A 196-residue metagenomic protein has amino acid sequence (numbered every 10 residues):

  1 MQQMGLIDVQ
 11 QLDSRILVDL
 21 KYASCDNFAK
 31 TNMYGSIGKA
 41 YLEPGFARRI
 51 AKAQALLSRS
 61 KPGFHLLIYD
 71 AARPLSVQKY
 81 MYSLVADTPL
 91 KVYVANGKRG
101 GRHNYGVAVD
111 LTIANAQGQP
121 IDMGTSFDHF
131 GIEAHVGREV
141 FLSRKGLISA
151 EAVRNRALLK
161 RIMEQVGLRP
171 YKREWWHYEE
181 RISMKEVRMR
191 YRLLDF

Functional and structural regions predicted by a protein language model:
M1-A71, M81-R173, R181-F196: Extracytoplasmic cell-surface/polysaccharide-interacting catalytic and binding patches
P74: Segments that shape or occlude catalytic/ligand-binding pockets
Y178: Conserved metal-phosphate-binding beta-hairpin within the catalytic cores of diverse ATP-dependent phosphoryl-transfer
